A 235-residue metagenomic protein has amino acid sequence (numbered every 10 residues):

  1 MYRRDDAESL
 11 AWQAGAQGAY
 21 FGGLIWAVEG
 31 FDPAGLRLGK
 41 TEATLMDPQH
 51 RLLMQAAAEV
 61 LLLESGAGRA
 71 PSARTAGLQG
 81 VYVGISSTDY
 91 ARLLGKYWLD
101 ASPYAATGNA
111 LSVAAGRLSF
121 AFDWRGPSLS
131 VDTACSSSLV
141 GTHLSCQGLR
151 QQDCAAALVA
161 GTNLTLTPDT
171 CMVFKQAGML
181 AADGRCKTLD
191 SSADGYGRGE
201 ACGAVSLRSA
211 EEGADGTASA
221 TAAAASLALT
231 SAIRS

Functional and structural regions predicted by a protein language model:
M1-S235: Condensing-enzyme catalytic core of the thiolase-fold
